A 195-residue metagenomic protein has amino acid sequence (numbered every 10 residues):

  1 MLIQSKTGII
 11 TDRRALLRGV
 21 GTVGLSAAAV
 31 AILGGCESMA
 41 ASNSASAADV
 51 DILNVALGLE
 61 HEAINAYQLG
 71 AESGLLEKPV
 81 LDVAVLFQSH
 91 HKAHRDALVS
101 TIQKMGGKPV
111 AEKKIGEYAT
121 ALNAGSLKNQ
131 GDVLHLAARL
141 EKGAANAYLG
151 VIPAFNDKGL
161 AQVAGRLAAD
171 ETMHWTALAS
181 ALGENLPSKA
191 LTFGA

Functional and structural regions predicted by a protein language model:
L2-T11, G21-T22, I32-L33, E37-A195: All-alpha RGS (Regulator of G-protein Signaling) helical domain and cognate RGS-like helical scaffolds
R14-L17: Eukaryotic intrinsically disordered, low-complexity regions enriched in proline/serine/threonine/glycine
